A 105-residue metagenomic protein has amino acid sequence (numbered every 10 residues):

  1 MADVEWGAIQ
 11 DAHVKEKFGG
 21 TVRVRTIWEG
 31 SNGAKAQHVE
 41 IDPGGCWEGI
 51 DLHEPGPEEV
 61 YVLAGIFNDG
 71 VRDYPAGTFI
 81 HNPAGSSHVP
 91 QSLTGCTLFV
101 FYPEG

Functional and structural regions predicted by a protein language model:
M1-Q37: A short, N-terminal "cap"/entry segment at the start of jelly-roll beta-barrel domains of the cupin/DSBH fold
R23-E54, N68, R72-D73, P83-S87: Conserved short histidine dyad/triad with adjacent acidic residue
G33-K35, Y61, T94: Residues at beta-strand starts and edge strands
P57: Alpha/beta-hydrolase fold active-site loops
A64-G65: Glycine-centered positions in the ABC transporter ATPase nucleotide-binding domain
A84-G105: Ligand-binding loop in jelly-roll beta-barrel domains
